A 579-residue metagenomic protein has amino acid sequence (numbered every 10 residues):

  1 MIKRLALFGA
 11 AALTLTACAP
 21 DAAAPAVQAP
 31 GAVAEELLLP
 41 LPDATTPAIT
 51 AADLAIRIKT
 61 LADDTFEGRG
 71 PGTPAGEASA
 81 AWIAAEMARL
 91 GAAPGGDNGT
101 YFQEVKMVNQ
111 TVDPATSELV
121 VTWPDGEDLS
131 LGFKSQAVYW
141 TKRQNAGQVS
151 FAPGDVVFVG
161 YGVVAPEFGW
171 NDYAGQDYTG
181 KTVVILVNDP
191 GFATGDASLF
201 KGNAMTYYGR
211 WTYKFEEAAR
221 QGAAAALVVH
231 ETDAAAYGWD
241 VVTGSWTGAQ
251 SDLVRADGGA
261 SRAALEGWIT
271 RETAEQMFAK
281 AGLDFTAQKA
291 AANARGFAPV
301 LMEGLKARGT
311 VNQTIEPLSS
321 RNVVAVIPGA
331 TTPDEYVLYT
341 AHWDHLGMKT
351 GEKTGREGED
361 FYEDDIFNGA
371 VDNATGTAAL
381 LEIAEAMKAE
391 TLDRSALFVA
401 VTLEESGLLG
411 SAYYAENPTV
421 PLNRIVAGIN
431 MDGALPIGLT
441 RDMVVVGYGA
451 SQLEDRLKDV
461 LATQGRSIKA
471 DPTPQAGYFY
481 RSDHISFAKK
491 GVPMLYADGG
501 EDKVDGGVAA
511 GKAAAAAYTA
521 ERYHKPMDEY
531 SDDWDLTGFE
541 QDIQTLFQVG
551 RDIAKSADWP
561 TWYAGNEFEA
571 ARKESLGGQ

Functional and structural regions predicted by a protein language model:
L15-A17: C-terminal motif of bacterial Sec signal peptides marking the signal peptidase cleavage site
A22-D97, P328, Y563, Q579: N-terminal hydrophobic or amphipathic helices/low-complexity stretches enriched in small/hydrophobic/Pro/Gly
E67-A197, L301-E303, V311, I315 (+2 more regions): Noncatalytic luminal/extracellular "stalk/propeptide" segments of secretory-pathway proteins
T122-D125, K134-G175, G259-G369, E382-E385: Soluble metallo-hydrolase cores and metallopeptidase-like ectodomains found primarily in the secretory/periplasmic
K134-Q136, Q148, A174, G180 (+6 more regions): Metal-dependent peptidase/peptidase-like ectodomains
V159-D240, D334: A conserved hydrophobic secondary-structure block that centers on an alpha-helix together with its immediately flanking
N203, A234, G347-L453, A564: Acidic/histidine-rich catalytic neighborhood of metal-dependent amide-processing enzymes
L381, E385, A389, K503-A571: His/Asp/Glu-rich mid-to-C-terminal helical/loop segments that flank catalytic regions of hydrolases
